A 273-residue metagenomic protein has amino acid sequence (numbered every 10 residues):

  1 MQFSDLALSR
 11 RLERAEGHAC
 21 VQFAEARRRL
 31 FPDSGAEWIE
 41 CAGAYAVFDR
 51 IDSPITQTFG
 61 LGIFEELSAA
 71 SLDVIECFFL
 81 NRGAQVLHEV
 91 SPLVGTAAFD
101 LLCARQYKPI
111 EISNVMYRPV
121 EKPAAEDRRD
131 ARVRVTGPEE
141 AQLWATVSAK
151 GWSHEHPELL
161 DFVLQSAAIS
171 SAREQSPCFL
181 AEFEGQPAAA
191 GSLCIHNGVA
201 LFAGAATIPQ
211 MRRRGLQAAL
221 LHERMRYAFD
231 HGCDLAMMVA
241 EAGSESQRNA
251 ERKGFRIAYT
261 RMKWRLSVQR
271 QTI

Functional and structural regions predicted by a protein language model:
M1-L80, G95, F162, I169-A172: N-terminal charged segments
M1-Q22, G60, S113, K122-A168 (+3 more regions): Short amphipathic alpha-helix that is part of the acyltransferase structural core
L30-E37, G83-Q85, P109-I112, A168-F179 (+2 more regions): A short helix-loop-beta-strand connector motif used in the catalytic cores of GNAT acetyltransferases and, in some
E37-A42, V94-R105, Q175-A189: Conserved beta-hairpin
R50, E158-Q210: A conserved beta-strand-loop-helix scaffold within acyl/acetyltransferase catalytic domains
I63-Q142, V239, S246, M262-S267: Acyl-donor-binding surface of acyltransferase catalytic domains
S68-C77, T207-P209, R213-D230, R252: Conserved acetyl-CoA-binding loop-helix of GNAT-fold acetyltransferases
A218-I273: C-terminal appended segment following the main domain
